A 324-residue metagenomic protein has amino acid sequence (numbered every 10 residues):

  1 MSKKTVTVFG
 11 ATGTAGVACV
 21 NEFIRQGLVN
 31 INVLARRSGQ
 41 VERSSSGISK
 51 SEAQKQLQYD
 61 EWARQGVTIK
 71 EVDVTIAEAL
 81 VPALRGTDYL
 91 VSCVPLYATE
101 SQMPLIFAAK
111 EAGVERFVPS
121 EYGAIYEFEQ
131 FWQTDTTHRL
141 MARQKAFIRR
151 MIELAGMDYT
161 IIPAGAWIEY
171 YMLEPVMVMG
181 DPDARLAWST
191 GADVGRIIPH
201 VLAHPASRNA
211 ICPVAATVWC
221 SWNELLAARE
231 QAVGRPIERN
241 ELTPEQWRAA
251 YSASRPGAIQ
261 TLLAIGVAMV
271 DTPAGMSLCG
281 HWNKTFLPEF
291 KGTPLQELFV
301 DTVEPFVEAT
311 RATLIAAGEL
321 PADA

Functional and structural regions predicted by a protein language model:
S2-S44, I48-E61, T75-E78, Y97 (+5 more regions): Oxidoreductase cofactor-interface core, primarily capturing Rossmann-like NAD(P)-dependent enzymes
V72: Cofactor-binding loops of NAD(P)H-dependent oxidoreductases, dominated by short-chain dehydrogenase/reductases
T87: An anion/phosphate-binding loop that grips the pyrophosphate of nucleotide cofactors and donors
V91-P95, P119: Redox-cofactor binding/interface segments in oxidoreductases and associated redox assembly factors
F107, A192-H200, Q296, V300: Amphipathic alpha-helical segments that line or abut small-molecule/effector binding pockets and mediate allosteric
A108-A124: ADP-ribose/adenylate-binding Rossmann-like module
P244-A324: A hydrophobic C-terminal alpha-helical subdomain
